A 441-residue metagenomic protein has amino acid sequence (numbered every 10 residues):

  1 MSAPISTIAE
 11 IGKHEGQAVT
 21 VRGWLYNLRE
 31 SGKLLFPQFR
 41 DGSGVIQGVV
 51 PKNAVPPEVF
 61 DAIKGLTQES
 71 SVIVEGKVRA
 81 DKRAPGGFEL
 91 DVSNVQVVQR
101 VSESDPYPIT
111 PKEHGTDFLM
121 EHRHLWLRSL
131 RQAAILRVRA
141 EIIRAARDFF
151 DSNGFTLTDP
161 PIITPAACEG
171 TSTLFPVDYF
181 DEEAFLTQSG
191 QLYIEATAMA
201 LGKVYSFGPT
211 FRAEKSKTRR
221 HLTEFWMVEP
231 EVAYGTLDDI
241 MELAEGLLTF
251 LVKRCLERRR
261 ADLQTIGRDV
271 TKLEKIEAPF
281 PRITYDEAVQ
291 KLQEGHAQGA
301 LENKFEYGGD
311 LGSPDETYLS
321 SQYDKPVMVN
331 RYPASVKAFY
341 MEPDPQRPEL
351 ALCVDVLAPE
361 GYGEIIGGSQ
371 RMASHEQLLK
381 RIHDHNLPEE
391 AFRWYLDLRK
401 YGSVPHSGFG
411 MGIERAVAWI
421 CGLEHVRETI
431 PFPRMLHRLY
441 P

Functional and structural regions predicted by a protein language model:
S2-A233, A418: Class II aminoacyl-tRNA synthetase-like tRNA-binding/catalytic domains
E58-D61, A261, Q290: Polar/charged alpha-helical tracts
A140, R144, P161, G267 (+3 more regions): An alpha-helix initiation/capping motif
L157-D159, L263-Q264, V329: Cytochrome P450 heme-thiolate monooxygenase catalytic core
T173-K253, K275-P441: A translation/RNA-centric and nucleic-acid-associated enzymatic feature enriched in Class II aminoacyl-tRNA synthetases
F250-Q264: Flexible helix-coil linker/hinge segments at domain or subdomain boundaries
D262-E277: Short, highly charged C-terminal tails/helix-capping segments
